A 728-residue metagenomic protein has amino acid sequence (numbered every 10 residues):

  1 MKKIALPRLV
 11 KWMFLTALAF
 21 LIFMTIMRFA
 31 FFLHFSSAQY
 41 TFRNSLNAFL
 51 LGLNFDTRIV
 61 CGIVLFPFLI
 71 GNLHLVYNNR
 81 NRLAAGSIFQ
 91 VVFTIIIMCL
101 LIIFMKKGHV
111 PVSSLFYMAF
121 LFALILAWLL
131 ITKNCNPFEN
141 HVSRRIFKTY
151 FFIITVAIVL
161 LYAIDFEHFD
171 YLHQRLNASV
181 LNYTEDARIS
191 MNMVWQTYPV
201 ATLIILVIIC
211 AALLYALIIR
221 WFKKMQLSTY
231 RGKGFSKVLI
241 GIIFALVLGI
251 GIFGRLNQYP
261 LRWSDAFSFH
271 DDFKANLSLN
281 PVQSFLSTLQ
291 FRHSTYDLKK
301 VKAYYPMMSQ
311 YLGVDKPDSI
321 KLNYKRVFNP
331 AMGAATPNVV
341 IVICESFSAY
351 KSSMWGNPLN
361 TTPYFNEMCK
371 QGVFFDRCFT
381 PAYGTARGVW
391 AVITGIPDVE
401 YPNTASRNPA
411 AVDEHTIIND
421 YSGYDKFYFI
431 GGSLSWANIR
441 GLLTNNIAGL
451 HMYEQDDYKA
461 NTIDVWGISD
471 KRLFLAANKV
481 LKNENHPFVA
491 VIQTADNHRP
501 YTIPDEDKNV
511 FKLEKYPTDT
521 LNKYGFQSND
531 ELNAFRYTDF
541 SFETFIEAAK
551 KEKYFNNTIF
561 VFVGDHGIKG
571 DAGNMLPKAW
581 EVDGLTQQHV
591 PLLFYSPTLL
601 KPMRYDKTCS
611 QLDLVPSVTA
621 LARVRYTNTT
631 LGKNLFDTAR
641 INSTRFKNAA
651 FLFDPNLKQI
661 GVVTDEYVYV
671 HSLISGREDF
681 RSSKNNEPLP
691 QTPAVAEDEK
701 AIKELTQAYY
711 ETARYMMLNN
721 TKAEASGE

Functional and structural regions predicted by a protein language model:
K2-T295: Transmembrane and membrane-interface helices of multi-pass, inner-membrane envelope-modifying transferases
I4, R8, N44, H141 (+10 more regions): Generic alpha-helical secondary structure signal
S45-F49, S190-V194, L286, Y304-L312 (+2 more regions): Generic structural signal of hydrophobic/aromatic residues within well-ordered alpha-helices of folded domains
L83-V91, A187-N192, F222-L227, Y304-Q310 (+5 more regions): Short, highly charged low-complexity linear segments
D186, D271, S278-Q283, S287-F328 (+2 more regions): The feature marks either
V314-E728: Solvent-exposed soluble domains appended to multi-pass membrane proteins
